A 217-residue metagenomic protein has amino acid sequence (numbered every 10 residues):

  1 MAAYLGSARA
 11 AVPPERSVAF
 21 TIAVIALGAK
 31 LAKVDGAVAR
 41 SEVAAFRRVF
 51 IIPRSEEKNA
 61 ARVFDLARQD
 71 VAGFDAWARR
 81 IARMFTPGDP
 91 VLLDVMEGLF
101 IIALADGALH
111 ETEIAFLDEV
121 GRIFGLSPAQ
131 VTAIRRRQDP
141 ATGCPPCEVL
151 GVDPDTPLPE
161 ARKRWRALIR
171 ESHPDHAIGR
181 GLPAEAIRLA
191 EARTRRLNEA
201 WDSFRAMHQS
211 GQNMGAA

Functional and structural regions predicted by a protein language model:
M1-K33, A37-A217: Small-residue-enriched hydrophobic alpha-helices in membranes
